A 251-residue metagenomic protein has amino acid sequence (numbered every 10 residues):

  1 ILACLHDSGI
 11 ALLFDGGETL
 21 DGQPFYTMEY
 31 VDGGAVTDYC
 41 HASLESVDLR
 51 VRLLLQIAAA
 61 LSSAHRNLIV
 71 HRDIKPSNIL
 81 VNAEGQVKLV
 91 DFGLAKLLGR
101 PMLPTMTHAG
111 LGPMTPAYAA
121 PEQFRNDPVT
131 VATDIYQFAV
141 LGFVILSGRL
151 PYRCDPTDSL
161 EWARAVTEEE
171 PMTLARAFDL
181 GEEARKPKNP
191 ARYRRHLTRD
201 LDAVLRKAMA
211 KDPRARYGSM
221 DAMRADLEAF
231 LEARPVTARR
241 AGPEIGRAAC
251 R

Functional and structural regions predicted by a protein language model:
H6-G9, L20: Flexible N-lobe loop architecture of eukaryotic-like protein kinase catalytic domains
D15-G17: A short, aromatic-enriched beta-strand patch in the conserved N-lobe beta-sheet of the protein kinase catalytic domain
D21-A35: Conserved short submotifs of the Hanks-type protein kinase catalytic core that shape the nucleotide-binding pocket
D32, L55, L61-S62, R66 (+3 more regions): C-terminal lobe helix-coil module of Hanks-type protein kinase domains
A35-E45: AlphaC helix of the protein kinase catalytic domain
V70: Conserved catalytic-core element of eukaryotic-like protein kinases
